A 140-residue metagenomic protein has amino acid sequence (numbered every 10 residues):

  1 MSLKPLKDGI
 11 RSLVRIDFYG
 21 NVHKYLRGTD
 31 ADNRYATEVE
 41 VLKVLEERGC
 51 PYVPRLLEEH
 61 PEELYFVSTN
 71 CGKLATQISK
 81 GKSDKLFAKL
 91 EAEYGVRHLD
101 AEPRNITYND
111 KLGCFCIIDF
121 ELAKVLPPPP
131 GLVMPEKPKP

Functional and structural regions predicted by a protein language model:
S2-K43: ATP-binding glycine-rich loop module of kinase domains
L13, R55-L57, N105-T107: Short, surface-exposed charged micro-motifs
R15-Y19, N70, N109: Active-site beta-strand termini and strand-to-loop segments that position acidic
N21-V22, L64-F66, G113-F115: Hydrophobic residues embedded in beta-strands of well-ordered beta-sheets
L26-T29, G72, L122-K124: Short beta-strand-loop-alpha-helix junction that forms the active-site gateway of nucleic-acid-processing nucleases
A31, V44-D84: Conserved structural core of kinase catalytic domains
A31-N33, L64-V67, N109, K124-P127: Short catalytic/ligand-binding loop motif for oxyanion handling, primarily in non-cytosolic enzymes, centered on
S79-D84, L90-L99, R104, N109-P140: C-lobe/activation-segment region of protein kinase-like
